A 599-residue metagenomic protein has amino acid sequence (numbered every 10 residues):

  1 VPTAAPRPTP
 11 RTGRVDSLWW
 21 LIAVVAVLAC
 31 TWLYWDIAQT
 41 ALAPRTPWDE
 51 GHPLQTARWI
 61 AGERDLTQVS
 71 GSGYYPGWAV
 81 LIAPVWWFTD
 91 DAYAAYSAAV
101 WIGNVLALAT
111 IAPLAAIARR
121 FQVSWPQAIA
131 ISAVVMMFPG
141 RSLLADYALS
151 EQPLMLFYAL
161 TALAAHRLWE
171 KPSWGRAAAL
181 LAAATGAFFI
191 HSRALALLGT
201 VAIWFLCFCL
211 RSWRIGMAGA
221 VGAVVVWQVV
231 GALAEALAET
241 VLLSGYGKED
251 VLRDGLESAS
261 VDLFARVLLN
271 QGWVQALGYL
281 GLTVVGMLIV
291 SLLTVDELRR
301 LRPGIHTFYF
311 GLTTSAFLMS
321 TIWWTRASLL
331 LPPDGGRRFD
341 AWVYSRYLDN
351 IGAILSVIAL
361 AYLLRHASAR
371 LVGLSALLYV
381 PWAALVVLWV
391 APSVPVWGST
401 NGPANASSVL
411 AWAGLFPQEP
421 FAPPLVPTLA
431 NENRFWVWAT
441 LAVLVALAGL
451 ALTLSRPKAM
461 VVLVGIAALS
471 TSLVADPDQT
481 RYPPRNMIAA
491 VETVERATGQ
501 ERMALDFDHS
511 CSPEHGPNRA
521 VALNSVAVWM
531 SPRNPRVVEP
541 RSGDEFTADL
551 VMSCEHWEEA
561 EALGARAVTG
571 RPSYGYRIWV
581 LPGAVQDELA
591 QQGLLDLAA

Functional and structural regions predicted by a protein language model:
V1-W35, D296-F310, L450-G465, A599: Start-transfer (signal-anchor) and selected internal transmembrane alpha helices of multi-pass inner/ER membrane
T40-T56, L66-V85, Y93-A94, R193 (+1 more regions): Extracytoplasmic catalytic/substrate-binding loops of multi-pass membrane glycan-assembly enzymes
Y74, G140-P153, R193: Short acidic/glycine- and proline-prone juxtamembrane loop motifs at membrane-interface regions of multi-pass membrane
W101-Q122, L160: Transmembrane-helix motifs of polytopic, lipid-linked glycan transferases
L114-M137, M155-L156, W174-G175: Transmembrane-helix signature of polytopic, membrane-embedded enzymes that assemble or transfer cell-envelope glycans
I131-S132, R176-H191, V201-L206, A220-Q228 (+1 more regions): Membrane-interface alpha helices of multi-pass inner-membrane proteins
R167-K171, A177, A196-V225, L282-R302 (+2 more regions): Perimembrane helix-loop-helix junctions
C207-V295, F308-R326, V380-T400: Membrane-lumen/periplasm interface segments of specific transmembrane helices in polyprenyl phosphate-linked
